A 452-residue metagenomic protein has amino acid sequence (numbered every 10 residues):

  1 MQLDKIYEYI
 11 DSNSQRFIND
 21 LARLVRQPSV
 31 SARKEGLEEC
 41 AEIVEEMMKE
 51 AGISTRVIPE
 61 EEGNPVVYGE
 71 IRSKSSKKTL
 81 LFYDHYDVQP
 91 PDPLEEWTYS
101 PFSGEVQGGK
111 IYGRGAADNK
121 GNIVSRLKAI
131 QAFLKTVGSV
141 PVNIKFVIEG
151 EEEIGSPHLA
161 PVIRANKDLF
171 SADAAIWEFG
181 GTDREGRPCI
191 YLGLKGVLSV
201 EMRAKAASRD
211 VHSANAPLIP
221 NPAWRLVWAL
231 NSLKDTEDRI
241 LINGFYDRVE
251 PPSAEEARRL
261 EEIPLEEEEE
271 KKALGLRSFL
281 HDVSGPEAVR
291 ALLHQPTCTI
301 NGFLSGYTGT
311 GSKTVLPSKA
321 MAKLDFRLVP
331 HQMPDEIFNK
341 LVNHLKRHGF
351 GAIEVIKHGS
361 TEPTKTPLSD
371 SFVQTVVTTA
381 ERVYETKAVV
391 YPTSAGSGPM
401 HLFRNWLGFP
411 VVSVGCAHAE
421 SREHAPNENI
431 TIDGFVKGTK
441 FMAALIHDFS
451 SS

Functional and structural regions predicted by a protein language model:
Q2-R114, K135-V142, L324: Acidic/His- and Gly-rich active-site-bordering loop/insert found across diverse amide/peptide-bond hydrolases
Y86-V88, V147-G155, E178-D183, A206-R209 (+2 more regions): Acidic, glycine-rich active-site loops and adjacent beta-strand->loop/helix elements that engage anionic groups
Q107-D118, T386-V390: Short pre-catalytic strand/loop immediately N-terminal to key active-site residues, enriched for Gly-Thr
A117-G193: Acidic/histidine-rich catalytic neighborhood of metal-dependent amide-processing enzymes
P161, A216-D238: A short core secondary-structure module
R184-E185, L241-K319, R327-N343, H348 (+1 more regions): An extended, acidic, His-containing surface patch that forms the Zn2+-binding/catalytic region of metallohydrolases
C189-K205, V412-C416: Flexible glycine/proline-rich, aromatic-decorated loop/lid segments
